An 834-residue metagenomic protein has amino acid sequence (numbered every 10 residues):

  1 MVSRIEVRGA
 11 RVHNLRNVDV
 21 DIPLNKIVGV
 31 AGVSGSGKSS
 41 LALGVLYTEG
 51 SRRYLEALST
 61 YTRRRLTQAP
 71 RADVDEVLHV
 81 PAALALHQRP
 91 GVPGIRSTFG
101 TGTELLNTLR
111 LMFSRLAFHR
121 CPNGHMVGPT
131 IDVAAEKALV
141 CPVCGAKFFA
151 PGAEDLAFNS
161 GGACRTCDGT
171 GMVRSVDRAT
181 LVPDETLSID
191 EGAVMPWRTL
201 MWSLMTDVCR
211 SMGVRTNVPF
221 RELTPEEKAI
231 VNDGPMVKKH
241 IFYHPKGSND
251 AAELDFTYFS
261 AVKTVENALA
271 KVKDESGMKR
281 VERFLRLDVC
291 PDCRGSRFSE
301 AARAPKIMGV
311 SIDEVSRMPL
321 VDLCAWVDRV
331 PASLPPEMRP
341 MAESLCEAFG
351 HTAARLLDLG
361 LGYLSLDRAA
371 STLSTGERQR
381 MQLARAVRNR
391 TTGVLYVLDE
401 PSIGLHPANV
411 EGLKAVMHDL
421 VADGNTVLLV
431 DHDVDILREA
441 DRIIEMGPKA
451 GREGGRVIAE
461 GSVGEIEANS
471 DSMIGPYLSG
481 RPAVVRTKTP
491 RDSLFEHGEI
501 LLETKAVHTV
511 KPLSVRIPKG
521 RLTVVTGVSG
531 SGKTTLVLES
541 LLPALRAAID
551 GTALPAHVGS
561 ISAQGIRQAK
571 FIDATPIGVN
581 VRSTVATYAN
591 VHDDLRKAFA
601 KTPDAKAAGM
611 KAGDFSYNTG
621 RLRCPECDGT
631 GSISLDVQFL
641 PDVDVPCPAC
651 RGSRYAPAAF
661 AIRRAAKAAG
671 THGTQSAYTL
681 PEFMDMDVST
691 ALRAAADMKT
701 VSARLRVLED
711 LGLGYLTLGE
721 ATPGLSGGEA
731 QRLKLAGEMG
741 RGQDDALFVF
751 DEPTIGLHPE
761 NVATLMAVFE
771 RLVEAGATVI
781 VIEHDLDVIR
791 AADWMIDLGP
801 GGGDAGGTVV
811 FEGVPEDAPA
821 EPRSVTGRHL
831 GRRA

Functional and structural regions predicted by a protein language model:
M1-A834: Conserved phosphate-binding elements of NTP-dependent enzyme cores
